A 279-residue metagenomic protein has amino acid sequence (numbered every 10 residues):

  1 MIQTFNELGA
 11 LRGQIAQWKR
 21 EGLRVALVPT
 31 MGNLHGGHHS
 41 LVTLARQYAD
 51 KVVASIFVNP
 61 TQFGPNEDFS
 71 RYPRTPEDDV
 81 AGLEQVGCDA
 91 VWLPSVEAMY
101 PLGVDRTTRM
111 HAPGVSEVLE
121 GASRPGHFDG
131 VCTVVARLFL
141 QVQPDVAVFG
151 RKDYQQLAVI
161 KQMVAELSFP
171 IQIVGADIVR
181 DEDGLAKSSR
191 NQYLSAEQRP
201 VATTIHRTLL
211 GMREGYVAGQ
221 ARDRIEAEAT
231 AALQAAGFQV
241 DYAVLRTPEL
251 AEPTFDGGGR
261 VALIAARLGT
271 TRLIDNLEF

Functional and structural regions predicted by a protein language model:
M1-I2, V261: A residue-level signal for beta-strand positions that form part of recognition/binding surfaces within mature
I2-F238, R246, T270, L277: Nucleotidyltransferase catalytic core that binds NTPs
L23, G258-G259: A structure-centric signal for secondary-structure junctions around beta-strands
A243: Substrate/ligand-engaging "lid" and interaction regions
R246-E252: Short, solvent-exposed loop/turn elements at beta->coil junctions and helix N-caps that rim active or binding pockets
E252-F255, V261-F279: Short, basic/aromatic-enriched C-terminal tail that caps enzymatic domains
